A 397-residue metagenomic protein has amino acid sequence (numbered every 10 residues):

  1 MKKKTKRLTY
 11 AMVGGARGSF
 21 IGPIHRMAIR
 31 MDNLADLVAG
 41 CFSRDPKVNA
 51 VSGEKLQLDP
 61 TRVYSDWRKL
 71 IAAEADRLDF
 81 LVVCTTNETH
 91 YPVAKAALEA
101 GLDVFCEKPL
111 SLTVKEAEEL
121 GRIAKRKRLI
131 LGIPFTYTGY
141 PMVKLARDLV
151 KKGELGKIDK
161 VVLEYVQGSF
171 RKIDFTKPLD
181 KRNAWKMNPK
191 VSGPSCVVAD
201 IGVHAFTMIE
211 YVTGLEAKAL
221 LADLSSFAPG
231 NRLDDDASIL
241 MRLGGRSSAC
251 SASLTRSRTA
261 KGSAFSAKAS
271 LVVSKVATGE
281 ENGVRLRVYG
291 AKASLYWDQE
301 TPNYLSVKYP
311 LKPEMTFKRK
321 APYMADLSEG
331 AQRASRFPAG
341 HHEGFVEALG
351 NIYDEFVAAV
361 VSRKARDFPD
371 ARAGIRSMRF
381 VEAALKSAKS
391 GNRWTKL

Functional and structural regions predicted by a protein language model:
M1-K2, C250-S263, L286-R287, K292-F368 (+1 more regions): C-terminal glycine/acidic-rich active-site capping loop/insertion
M1-Q57: N-terminal Rossmann-like dinucleotide-binding module
K6, R17, T138-N231, C250-R256 (+1 more regions): Predominantly a Rossmann-like dinucleotide-binding segment in NAD(P)-dependent oxidoreductases
L58-I123: Beta-loop-alpha module in the N-terminal Rossmann-like domain of NAD(P)-dependent dehydrogenases, especially those
G101, R128, G153, S266 (+1 more regions): Glycine-centered short loops/turns at secondary-structure junctions
C106, L131-I133, W297: Hydrophobic residues in well-ordered beta-strands that form the structural core
E119-Y137, K157-K160: Rossmann-fold dehydrogenase core element
A199-R246, F265-L295, Q299-N303: Glycine-rich, aromatic-lined ligand/substrate-binding cores of catalytic and carbohydrate-binding domains
